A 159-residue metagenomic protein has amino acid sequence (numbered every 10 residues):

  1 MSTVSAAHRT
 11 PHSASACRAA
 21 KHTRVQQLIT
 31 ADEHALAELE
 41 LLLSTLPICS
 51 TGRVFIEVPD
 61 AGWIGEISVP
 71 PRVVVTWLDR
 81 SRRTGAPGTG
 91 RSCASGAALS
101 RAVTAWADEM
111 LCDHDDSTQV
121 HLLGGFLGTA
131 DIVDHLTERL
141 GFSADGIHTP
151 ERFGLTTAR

Functional and structural regions predicted by a protein language model:
M1-R159: Extended, composition-driven regions rather than compact fold-specific motifs
